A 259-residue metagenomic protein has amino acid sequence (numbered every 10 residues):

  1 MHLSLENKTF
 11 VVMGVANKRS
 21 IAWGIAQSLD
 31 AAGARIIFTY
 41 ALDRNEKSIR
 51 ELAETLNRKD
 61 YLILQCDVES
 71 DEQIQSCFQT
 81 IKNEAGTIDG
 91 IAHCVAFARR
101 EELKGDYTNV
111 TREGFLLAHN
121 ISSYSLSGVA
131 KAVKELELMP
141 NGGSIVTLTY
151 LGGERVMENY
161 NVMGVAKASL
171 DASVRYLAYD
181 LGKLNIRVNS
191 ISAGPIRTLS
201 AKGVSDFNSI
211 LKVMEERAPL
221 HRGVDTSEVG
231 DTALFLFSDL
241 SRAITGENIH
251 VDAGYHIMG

Functional and structural regions predicted by a protein language model:
M1-L117, G203: Short-chain dehydrogenase/reductase
G14-V15, R19-I21, Q27, A96-K183 (+2 more regions): Catalytic loop of short-chain dehydrogenase/reductase
E51, V162, K183, A193-A218 (+2 more regions): A glycine/serine/threonine-rich, flexible loop-to-helix segment that serves as the NAD(P) cofactor-binding "lid"
F78, L126, A130, V174-R175 (+2 more regions): Short-chain dehydrogenase/reductase
G182, R187, I244-G246: Short, small/polar-rich loop/turn modules that mediate ligand/substrate recognition or access, typified
R187-R197, F237-L240, H250-D252: Conserved SDR Rossmann-fold cofactor-binding beta-strand/turn motif
A218-V229, L240: A conserved structural motif in NAD(P)-dependent oxidoreductases
L234, T245-G259: Short C-terminal tail/terminal secondary-structure segment of NAD(P)H-dependent dehydrogenase/reductase domains
